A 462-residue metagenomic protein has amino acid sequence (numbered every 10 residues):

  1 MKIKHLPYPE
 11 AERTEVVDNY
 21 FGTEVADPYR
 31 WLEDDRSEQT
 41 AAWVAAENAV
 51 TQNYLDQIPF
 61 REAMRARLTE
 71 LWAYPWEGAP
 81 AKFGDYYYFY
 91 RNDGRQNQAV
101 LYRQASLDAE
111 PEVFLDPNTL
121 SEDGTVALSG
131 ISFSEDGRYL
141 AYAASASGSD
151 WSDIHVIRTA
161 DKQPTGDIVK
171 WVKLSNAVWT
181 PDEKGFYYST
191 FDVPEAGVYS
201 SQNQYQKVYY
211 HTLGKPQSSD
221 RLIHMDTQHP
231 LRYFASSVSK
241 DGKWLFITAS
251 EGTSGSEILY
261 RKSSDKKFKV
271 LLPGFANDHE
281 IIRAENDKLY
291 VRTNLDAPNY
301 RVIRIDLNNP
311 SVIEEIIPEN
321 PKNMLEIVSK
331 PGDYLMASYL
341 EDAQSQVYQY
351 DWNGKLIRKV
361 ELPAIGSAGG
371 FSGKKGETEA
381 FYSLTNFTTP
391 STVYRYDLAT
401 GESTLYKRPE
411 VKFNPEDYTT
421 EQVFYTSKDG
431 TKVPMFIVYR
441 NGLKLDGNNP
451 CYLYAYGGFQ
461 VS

Functional and structural regions predicted by a protein language model:
K2-P9, Y20, R30-D35, Q52-P75 (+9 more regions): Multi-bladed beta-propeller domains
E10, G78-A81, Y86, G242 (+2 more regions): Serine-hydrolase catalytic core recognition
A63, R67-Q104: Long amphipathic N-terminal alpha/beta scaffold segment
Y74-Y90, E122-A143, K170-S189, Q228-T248 (+4 more regions): Conserved beta-propeller blade repeats
Y87, A99-L101, F114, I154-V156 (+5 more regions): Hydrophobic beta-strand positions in blades of beta-propellers and related beta-sheet-rich domains
Y88-R95, V100-S106, F133, Y139-G148 (+10 more regions): Beta-strand C-termini and the immediately following turn/loop, strongest in propeller blades
Q98, W151-D153, Y205, G255-E257 (+4 more regions): A detector of repeated loop/turn-to-beta-strand junctions in beta-rich toroidal repeat architectures
S329-Y394: C-terminal structured "cap/appendage" subdomains that terminate the fold
